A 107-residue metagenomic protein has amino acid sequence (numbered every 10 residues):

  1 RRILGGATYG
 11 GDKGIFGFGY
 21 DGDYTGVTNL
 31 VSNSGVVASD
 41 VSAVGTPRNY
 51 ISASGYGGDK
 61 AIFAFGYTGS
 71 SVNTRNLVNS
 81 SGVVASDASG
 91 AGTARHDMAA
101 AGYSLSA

Functional and structural regions predicted by a protein language model:
R1-A107: Polar, enzyme-active/binding microenvironments
